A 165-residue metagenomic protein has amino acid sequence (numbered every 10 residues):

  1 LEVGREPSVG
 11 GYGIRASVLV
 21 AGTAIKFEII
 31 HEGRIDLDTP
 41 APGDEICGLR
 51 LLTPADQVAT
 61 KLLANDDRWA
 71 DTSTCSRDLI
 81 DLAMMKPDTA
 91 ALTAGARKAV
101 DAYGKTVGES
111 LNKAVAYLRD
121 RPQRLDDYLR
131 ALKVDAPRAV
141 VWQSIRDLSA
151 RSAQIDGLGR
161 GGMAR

Functional and structural regions predicted by a protein language model:
L1-R165: Compositionally biased terminal segments of proteins
